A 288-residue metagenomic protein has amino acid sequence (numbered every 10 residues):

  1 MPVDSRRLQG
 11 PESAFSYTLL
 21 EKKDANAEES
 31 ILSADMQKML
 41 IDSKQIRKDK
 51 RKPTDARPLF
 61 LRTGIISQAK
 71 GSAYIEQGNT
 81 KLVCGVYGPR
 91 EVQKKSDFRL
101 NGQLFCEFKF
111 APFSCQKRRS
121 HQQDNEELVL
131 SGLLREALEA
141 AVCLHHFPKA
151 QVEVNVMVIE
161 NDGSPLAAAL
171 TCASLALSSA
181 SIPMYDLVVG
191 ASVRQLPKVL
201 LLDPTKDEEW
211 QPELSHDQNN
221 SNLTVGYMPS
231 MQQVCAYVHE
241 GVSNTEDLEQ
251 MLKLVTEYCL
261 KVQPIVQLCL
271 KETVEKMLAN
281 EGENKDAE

Functional and structural regions predicted by a protein language model:
M1-E288: Polyanion-binding surfaces on beta-sheet-dominated domains and ring/shell assemblies
